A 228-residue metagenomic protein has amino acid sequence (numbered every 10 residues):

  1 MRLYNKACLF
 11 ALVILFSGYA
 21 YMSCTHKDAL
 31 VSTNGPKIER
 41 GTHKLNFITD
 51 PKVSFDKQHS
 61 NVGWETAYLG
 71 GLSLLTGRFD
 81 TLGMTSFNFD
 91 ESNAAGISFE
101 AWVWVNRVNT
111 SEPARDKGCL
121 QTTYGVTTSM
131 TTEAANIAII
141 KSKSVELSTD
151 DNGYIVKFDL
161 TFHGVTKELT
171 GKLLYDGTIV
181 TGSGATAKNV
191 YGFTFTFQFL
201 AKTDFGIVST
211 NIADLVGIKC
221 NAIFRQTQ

Functional and structural regions predicted by a protein language model:
M1-F10: Bacterial N-terminal signal peptides that target proteins for export
L9-S17: Gram-negative bacterial Sec-dependent N-terminal signal peptides
Y19-S23: C-terminal motif of bacterial Sec signal peptides marking the signal peptidase cleavage site
T25-Q228: Low-complexity, acidic/polar, glycine-enriched regions of mature
